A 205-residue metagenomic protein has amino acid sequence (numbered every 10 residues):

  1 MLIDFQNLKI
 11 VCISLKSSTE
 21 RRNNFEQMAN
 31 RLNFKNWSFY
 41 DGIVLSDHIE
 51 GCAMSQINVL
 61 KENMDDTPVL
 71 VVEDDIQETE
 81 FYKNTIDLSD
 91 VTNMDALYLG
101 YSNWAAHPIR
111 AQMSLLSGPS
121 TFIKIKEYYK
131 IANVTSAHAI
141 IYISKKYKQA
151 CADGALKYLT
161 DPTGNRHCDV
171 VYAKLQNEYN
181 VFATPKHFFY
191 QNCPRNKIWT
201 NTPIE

Functional and structural regions predicted by a protein language model:
M1-V72, I76-E205: An acidic/histidine-cluster motif and surrounding catalytic segment that typifies divalent-metal-assisted enzyme active
